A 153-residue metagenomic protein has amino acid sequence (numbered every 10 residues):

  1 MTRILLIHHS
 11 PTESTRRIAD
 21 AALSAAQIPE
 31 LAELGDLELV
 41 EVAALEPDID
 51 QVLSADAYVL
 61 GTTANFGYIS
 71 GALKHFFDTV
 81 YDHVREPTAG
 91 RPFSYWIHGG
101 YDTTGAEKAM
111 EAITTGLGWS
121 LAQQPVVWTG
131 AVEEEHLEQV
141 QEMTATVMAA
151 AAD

Functional and structural regions predicted by a protein language model:
T2-P29: N-terminal beta1-alpha1 ligand-phosphate binding loop
T12-E13, I97-D102, V127-E133: Short histidine/acidic/glycine/proline-rich micro-motifs that form metal- and phosphate-coordinating active-site loops
E13-R17, Y68, T104-G105, E135: Residues that form or flank phosphate/diphosphate-binding pockets in enzymes that use nucleotide phosphates
A26-G35, R85-P87: Short helix-capping segments at alpha-helix termini
L31-L34, S120-D153: Glycine-rich phosphate/pyrophosphate-binding loop and the adjoining helix
A32-E46: A short beta-strand-loop structural module common to alpha/beta enzyme folds
A44-L121: Helix-loop-strand module that forms the ligand-binding subsite of alpha/beta enzymes
